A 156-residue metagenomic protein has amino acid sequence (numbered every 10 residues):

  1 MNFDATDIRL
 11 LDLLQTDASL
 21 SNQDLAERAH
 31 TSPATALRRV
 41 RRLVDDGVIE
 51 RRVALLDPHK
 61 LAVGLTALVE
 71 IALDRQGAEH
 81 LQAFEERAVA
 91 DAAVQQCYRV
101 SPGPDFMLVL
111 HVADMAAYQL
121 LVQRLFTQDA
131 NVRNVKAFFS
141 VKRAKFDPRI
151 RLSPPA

Functional and structural regions predicted by a protein language model:
M1-A156: A compositional/biophysical signature of low hydrophobicity enriched in polar/charged and small residues
